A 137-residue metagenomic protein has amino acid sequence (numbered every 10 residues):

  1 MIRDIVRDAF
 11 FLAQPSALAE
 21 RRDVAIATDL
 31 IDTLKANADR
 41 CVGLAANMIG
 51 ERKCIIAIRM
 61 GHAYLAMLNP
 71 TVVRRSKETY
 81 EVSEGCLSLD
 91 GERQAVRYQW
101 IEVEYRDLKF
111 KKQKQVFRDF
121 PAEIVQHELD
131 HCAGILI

Functional and structural regions predicted by a protein language model:
M1-I137: Positively charged
